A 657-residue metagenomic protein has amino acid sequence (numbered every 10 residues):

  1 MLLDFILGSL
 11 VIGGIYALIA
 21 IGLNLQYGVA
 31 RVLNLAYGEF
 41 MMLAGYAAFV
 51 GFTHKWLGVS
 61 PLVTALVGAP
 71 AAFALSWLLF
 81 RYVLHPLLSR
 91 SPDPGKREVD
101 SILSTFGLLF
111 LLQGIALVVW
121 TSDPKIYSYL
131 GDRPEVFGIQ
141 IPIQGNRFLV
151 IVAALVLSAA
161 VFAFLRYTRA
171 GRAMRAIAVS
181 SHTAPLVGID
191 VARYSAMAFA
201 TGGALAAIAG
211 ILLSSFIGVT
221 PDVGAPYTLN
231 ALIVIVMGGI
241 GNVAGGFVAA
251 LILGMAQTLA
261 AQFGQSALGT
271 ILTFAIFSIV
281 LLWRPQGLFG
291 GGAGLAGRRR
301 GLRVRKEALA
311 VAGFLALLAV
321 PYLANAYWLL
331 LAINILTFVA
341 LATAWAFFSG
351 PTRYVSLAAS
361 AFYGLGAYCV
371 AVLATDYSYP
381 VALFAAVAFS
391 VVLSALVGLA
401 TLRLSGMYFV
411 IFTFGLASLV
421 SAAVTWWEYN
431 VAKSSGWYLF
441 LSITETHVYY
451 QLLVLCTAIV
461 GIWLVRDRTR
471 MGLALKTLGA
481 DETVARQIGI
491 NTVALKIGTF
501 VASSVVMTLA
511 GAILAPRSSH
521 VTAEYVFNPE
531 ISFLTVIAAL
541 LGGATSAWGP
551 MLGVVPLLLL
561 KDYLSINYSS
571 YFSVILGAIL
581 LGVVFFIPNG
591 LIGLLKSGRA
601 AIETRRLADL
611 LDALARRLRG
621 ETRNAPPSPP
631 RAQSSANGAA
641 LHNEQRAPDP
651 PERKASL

Functional and structural regions predicted by a protein language model:
D4, A47, T53-W56, S214 (+5 more regions): Interhelical loop and adjacent transmembrane-helix boundary motif in polytopic membrane transport permeases
F5-L18, V63-A72, G224, I271-T273 (+2 more regions): Structural signature of hydrophobic alpha-helical transmembrane segments
G13-A20, P185, D190-S214, A225 (+3 more regions): Transmembrane alpha-helices
A20-V29, A48, L75-L84, L108 (+15 more regions): Alpha-helical transmembrane segments of polytopic integral membrane proteins, especially the permease/helical cores
L23-G45, P61, P94-V99, A170-A173 (+11 more regions): Short, non-helical or kinked segments that cap or interrupt transmembrane helices
A30-V32, A36-Y82, L259, F263 (+3 more regions): Membrane-embedded helix boundary and interhelical linker motif in transport proteins
S89, D93-I126, Q144-R147, G269-I271 (+3 more regions): Transmembrane alpha-helices and adjacent helix-loop boundaries
A170-S195, L473-V493: Short cytoplasmic-facing helical segments at TM-TM junctions of multi-pass membrane proteins
